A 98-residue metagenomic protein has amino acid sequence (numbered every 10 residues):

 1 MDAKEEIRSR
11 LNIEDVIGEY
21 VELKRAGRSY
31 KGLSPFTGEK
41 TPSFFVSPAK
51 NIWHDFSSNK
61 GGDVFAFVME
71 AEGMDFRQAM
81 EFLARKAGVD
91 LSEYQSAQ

Functional and structural regions predicted by a protein language model:
M1-A97: N-terminal structured subdomain of primase-like DNA metabolism proteins
